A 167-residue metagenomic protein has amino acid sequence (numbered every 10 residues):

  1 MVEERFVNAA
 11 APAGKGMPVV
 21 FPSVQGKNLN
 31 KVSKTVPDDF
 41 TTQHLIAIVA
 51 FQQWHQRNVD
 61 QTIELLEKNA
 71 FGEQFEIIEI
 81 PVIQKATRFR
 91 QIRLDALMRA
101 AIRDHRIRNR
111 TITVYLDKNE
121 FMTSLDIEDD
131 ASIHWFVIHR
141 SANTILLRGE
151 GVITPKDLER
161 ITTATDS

Functional and structural regions predicted by a protein language model:
V2-V36, R57-N58: N-terminal "domain-start" segment that seeds a small globular fold
T35-P37, H134-W135: Short, surface-exposed beta-strand/loop micro-motifs that present aromatic residues
D38-Q61, I77: Short active-site neighborhood of thiol/selenol oxidoreductases, capturing the structured segment around
T42-H44, E73-E76, S132, S141: Loop/turn elements at helix/coil->beta-strand transitions in domains of secreted/extracellular proteins
H55-H105: Structural microenvironment flanking redox-active thiols in thiol-disulfide oxidoreductases
I78-I80, L94-D130: Short, internal strand/loop/helix patches that form the active-site neighborhood or redox-interaction surface
T123, A131-S167: Thiol-/selenol-based redox modules, centered on thioredoxin-like and closely related oxidoreductase domains
